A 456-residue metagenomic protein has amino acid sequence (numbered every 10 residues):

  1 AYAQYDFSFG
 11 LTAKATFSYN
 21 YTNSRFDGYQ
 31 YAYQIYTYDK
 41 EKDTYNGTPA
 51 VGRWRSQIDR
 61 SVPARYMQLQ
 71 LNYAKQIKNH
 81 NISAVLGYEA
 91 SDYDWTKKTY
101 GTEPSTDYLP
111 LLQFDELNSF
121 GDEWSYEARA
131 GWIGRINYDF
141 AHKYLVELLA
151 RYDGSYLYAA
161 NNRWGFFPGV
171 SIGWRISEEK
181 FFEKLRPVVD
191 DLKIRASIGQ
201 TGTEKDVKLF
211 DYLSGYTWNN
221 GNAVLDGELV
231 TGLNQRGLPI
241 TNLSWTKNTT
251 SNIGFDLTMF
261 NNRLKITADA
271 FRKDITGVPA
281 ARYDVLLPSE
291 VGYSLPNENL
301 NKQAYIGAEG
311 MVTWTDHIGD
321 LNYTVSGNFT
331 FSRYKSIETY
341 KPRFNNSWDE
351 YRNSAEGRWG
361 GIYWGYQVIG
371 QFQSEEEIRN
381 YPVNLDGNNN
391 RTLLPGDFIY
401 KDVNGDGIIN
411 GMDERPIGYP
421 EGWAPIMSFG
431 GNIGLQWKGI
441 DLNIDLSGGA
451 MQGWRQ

Functional and structural regions predicted by a protein language model:
A1-Q30, Y45-G361, L435: Extracellular/periplasmic, surface-exposed regions of secreted and cell-surface proteins
I35-Y38, G47, S155, N388-L393 (+1 more regions): Extracytoplasmic gating/loop element in the C-terminal half of outer-membrane beta-barrel translocons and assembly
A150-G154, A270, V403, G407 (+2 more regions): Generic detector of well-ordered alpha-helical packing
P187-D190, I275, R333-K335, I408 (+1 more regions): C-terminal beta-signal and adjacent terminal beta-strands/loops of Gram-negative outer-membrane beta-barrel proteins
D211, E377, G418, A450-M451: Generic secondary-structure boundary signal with a strong preference for alpha-helix termini
H317-W423, Q456: Conserved small-residue
T324-S326, G422-A450: Conserved C-terminal beta-signal and adjacent last beta-strands/turns of outer-membrane beta-barrel proteins
